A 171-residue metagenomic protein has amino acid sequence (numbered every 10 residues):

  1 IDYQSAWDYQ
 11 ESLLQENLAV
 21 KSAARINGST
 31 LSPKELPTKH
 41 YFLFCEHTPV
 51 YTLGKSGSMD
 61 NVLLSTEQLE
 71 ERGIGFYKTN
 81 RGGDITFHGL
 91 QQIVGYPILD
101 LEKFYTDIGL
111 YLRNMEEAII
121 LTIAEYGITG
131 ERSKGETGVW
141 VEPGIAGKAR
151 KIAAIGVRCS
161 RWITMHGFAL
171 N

Functional and structural regions predicted by a protein language model:
I1-A149: N-terminal lobe of the biotin/lipoate ligase/transferase fold
D100-E102, R158, N171: Solvent-exposed residues in well-ordered beta-strands and their adjoining turns, especially edge/terminal strands
E142-P143, C159-R161: Short, low-complexity Ser/Thr-rich regulatory SLiMs
R150, S160-I163: Coil-to-beta-strand transition motifs
A153-I155: Histidine/acidic-rich helix-loop-helix segments that form or flank divalent-metal centers in metalloenzyme catalytic
I163-N171: Conserved phosphate/anionic-ligand binding catalytic regions in large, soluble enzymes, centered on
